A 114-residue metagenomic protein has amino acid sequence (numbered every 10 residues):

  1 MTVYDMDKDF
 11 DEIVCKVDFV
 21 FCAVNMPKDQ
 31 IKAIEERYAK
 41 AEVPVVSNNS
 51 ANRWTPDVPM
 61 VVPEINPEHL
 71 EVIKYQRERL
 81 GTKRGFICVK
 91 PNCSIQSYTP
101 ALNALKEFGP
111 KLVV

Functional and structural regions predicted by a protein language model:
M1-V114: N-terminal Rossmann-like NAD(P) cofactor-binding subdomain of oxidoreductases, focused on the glycine-rich
